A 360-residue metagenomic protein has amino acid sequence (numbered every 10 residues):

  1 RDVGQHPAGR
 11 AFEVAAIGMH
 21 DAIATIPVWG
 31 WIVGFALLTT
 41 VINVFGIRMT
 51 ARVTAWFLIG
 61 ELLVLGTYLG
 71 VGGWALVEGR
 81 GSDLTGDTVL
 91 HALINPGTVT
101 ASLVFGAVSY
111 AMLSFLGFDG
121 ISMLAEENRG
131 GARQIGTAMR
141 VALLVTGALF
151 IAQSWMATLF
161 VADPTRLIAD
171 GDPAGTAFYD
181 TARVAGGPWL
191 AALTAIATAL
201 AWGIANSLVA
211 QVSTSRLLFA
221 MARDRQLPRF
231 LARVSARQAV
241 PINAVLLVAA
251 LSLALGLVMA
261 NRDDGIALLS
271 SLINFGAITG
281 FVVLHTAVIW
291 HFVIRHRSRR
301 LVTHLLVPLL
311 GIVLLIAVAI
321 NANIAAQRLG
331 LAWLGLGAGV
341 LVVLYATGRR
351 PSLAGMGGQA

Functional and structural regions predicted by a protein language model:
R1-D2, A8-T25, R48-L58, T194-T198 (+4 more regions): Transmembrane helix-loop boundary segments of multi-pass membrane transporters
R1-P27, I59, V64-T67, A125-A132 (+4 more regions): Helix-loop-helix connectors at the membrane interface of multi-pass transporters/channels
R1-R10, L90-I94, A138-L208, L227-I273: TM-loop-TM module centered on a large, flexible mid-protein loop between adjacent transmembrane helices in multi-pass
D2-G4, G60-A92, M112, M156-V161 (+2 more regions): Hydrophobic alpha-helical segments and their helix-loop junctions in multi-pass secondary transporters
D2-I47, Y68, T85, V245-A250 (+1 more regions): Transmembrane alpha-helical segments of multi-pass small-molecule transport proteins
A24-P27, T39, L231-Q238, I278-R328: C-terminal membrane-solvent junction of multi-pass transporters and transport-like membrane proteins
W31-L38, V71, A75, A92-F160 (+1 more regions): Hydrophobic, membrane-embedded alpha-helices of multi-pass small-molecule transporters
V71, A75, S271-A277, V302-A360: A generic transmembrane alpha-helix motif of multi-pass inner-membrane proteins
